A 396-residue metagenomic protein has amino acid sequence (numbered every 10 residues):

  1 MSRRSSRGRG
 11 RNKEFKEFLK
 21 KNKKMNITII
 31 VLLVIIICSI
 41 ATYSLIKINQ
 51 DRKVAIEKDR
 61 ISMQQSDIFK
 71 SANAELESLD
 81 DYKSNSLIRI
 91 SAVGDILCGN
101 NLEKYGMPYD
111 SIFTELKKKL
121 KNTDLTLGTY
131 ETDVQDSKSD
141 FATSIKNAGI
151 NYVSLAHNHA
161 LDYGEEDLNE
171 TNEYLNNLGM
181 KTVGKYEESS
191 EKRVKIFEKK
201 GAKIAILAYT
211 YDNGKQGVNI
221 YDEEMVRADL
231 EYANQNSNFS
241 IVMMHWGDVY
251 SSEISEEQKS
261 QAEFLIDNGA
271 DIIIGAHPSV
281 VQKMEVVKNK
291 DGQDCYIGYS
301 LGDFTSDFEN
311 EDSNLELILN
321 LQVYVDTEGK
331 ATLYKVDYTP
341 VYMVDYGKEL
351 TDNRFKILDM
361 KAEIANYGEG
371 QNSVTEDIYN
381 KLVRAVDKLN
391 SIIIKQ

Functional and structural regions predicted by a protein language model:
M1-N26: N-terminal Lys/Arg-rich, disordered targeting/topogenic segments
N26-Q396: Acidic, metal/ion-coordinating pockets
